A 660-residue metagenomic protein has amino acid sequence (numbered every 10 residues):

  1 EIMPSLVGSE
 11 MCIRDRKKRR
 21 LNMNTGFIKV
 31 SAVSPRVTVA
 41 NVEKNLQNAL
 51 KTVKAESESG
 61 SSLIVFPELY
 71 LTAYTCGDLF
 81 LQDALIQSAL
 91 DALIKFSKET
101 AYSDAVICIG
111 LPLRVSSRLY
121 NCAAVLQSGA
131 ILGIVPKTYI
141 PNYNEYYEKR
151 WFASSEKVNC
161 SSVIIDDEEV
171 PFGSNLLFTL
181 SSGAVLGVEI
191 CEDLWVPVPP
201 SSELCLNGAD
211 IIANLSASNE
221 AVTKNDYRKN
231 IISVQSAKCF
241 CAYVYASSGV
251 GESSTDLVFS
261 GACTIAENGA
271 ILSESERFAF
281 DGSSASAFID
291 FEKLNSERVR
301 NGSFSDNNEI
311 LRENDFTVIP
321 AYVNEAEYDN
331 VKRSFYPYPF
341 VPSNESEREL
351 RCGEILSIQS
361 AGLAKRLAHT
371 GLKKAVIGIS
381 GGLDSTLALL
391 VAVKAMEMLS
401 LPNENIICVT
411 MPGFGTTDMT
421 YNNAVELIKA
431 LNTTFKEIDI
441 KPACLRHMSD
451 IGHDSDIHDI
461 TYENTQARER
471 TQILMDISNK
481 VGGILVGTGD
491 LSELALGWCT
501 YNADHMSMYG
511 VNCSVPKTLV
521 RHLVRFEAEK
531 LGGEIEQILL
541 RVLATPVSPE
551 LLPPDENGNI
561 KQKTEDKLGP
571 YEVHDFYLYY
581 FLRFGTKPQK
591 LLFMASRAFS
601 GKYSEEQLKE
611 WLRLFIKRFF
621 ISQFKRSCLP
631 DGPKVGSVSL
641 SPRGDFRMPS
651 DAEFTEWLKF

Functional and structural regions predicted by a protein language model:
E1-D15: Single conserved hydrophobic/aromatic residue that forms the stacking wall/gate of nucleotide- or nucleobase-binding
P4, F288-D290, D439: Helix N-cap / beta->alpha transition motif
I13, L71, V196, P442-L445 (+1 more regions): Active-site micro-motifs of SAM-dependent methyltransferase domains
K18-G378, K394-N403, F435: Enzyme catalytic cores with a strong preference for nitrogen-chemistry domains
K29, N45, S182, F240-C241 (+5 more regions): ATP/NTP-dependent adenylation/nucleotidyl-transfer catalytic domains that generate, transfer, or process NMP-activated
